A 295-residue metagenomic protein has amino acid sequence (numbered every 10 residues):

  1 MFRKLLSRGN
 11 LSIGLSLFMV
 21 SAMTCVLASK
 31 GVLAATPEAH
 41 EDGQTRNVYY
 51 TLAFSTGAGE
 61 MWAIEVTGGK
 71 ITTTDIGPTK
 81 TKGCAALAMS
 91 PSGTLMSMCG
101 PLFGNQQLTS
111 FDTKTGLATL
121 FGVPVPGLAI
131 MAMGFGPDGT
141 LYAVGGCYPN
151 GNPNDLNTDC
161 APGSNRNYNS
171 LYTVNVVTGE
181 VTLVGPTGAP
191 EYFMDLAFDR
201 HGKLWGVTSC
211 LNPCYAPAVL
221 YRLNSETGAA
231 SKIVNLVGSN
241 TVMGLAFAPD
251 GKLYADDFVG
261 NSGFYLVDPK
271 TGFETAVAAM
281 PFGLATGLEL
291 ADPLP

Functional and structural regions predicted by a protein language model:
G14-V26: Bacterial N-terminal signal peptides
A35-G77: An edge-strand/N-cap motif at the start of beta-rich repeat modules
N47-F54, T94-M98, T140-A143, K203-V207 (+1 more regions): Conserved beta-propeller blade signature
S55, P101-L102, C147-P149, C210-L211 (+1 more regions): Residue-level signature of beta-propeller blades and closely related beta-rich strand-turn architectures in secreted
E60-W62, Q106-T109, N169-Y172, A218-Y221 (+1 more regions): A short loop-to-beta-strand structural motif that recurs across blades of beta-propeller domains
E65-G69, F111-G116, N175-G179, N224-G228 (+1 more regions): Short loop/turn segments that connect beta-strands within beta-propeller blades
D75-K80, F121-P126, V184-A189, V234-G238 (+1 more regions): Surface loop/turn motifs at the tips and blade-to-blade linkers of beta-strand repeat domains
T81-M89, G127-G136, P190-F198, S239-F247 (+1 more regions): Repeated scaffold domains used in trafficking and secretory/extracellular systems, primarily beta-propellers
